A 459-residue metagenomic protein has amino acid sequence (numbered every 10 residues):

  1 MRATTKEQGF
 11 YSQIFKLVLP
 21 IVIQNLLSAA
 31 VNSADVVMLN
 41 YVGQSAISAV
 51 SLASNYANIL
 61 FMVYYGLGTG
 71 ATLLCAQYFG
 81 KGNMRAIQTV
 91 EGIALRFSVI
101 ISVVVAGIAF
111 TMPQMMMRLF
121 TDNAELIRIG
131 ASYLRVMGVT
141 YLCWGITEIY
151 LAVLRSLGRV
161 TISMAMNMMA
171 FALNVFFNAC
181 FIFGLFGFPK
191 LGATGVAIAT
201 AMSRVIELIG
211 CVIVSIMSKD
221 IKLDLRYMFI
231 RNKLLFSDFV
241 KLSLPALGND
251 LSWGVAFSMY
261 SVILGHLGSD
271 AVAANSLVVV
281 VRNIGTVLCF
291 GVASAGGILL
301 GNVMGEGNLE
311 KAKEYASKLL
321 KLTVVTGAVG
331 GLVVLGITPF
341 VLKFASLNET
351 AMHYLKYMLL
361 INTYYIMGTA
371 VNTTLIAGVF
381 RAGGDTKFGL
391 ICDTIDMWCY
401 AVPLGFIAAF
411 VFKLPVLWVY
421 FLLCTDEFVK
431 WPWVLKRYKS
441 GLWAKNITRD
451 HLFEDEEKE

Functional and structural regions predicted by a protein language model:
M1-I21, C75-T140, F188-S243, L300-I366 (+1 more regions): Short alpha-helical transmembrane segments in multi-pass integral membrane proteins
K6-V37, Y41-V42, N58-G70, L74 (+5 more regions): N-terminal transmembrane alpha-helices
K16-D35, V136, T147, A170 (+5 more regions): Transmembrane helical elements of multi-pass membrane transporters/channels
L26, A30-S48, M117-A124, C180-L191 (+4 more regions): Helix-terminus/linker motif at the lipid-water interface of multi-pass membrane proteins
L39-N58, V90, A124-I129, A193-G195 (+5 more regions): Interfacial/gating helices of multi-pass transporter permease domains
I47-F110, W144-S163, S261, A274-T338 (+1 more regions): Small-residue-rich hydrophobic transmembrane alpha-helices
I59-M62, N174-N178, L208-V212, I284-V287 (+3 more regions): Hydrophobic transmembrane alpha-helices of multi-pass small-molecule transporters
G68, M137-S156, S163-F171, V196-C211 (+5 more regions): Short runs within selected transmembrane alpha-helices of multi-pass transporters and secretion channels
